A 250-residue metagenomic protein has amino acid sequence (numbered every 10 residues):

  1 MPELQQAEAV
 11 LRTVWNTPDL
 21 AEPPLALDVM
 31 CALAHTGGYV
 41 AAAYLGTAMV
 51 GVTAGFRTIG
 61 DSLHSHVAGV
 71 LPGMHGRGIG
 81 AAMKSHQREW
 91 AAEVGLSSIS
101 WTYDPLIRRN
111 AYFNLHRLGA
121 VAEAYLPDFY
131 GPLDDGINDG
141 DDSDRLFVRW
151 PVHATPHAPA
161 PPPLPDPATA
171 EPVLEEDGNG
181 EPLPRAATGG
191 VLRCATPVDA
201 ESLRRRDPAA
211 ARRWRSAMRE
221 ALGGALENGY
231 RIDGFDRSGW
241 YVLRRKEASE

Functional and structural regions predicted by a protein language model:
M1-T36, A42-Y44, R206: Short amphipathic alpha-helix that is part of the acyltransferase structural core
M30-A42, D141-S143, L226-R231, R237-Y241: A short helix-loop-beta-strand connector motif used in the catalytic cores of GNAT acetyltransferases and, in some
V40-A42, T47-R57, H64-G69: Conserved beta-strand in the GNAT
R57-H66, H75, A187-R193: A conserved beta-turn-beta hairpin within the catalytic core of GNAT-like acetyltransferases that forms part
M74, G78-H86: Conserved acetyl-CoA pyrophosphate-binding loop and the N-cap/start of the following alpha-helix in GNAT-like
A91-D104: Conserved GNAT acetyl-CoA-binding A-motif
T102, Y112, G119-N138, G234: Conserved catalytic-core motifs of GNAT/GCN5-like acyltransferases
W150-R205: A conserved mid-domain beta-alpha-beta active-site/ligand-binding segment of alpha/beta enzyme cores
